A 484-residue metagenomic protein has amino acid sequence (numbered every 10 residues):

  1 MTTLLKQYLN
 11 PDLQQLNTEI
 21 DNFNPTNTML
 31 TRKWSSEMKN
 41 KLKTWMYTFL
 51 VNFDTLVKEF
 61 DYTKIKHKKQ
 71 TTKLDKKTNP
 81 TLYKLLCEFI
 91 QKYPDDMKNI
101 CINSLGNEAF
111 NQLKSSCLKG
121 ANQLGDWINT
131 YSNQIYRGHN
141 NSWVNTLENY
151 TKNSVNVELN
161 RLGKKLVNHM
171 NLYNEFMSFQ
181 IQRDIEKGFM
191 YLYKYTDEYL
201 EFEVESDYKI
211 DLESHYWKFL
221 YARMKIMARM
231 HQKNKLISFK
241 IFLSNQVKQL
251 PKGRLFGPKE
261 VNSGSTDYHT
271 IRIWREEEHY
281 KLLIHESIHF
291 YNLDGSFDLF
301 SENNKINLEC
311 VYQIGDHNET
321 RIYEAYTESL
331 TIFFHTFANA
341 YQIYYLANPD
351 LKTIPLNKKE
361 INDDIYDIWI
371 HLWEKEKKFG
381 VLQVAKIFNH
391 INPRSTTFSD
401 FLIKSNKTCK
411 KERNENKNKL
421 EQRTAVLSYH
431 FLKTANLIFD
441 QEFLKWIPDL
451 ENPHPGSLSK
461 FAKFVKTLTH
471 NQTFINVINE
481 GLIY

Functional and structural regions predicted by a protein language model:
T2-K187, K194-S206, N348-Y484: Long, compositionally biased intrinsically disordered regions
L118, W127, W143, E158-Y268 (+1 more regions): Auxiliary, metal-adjacent structural segments of Zn-dependent hydrolase domains
I226, K233, N245, H289 (+5 more regions): Short amphipathic alpha-helical interaction elements and helix-loop-helix interfaces that mediate dimerization
N234-S238, F290, D294, D298-K305 (+7 more regions): Short, flexible/disordered secondary-structure transition segments
H269, Y312-D316, Y366: Generic, low-specificity signal for short hydrophobic/alpha-helical stretches with a mild N-terminal bias, encompassing
R275-E277, K281, F290-E328: Post-HEXXH active-site segment of zinc metalloproteases
E286: Walker B catalytic acidic pair
E324-N339: An active-site-proximal "capping" alpha-helix that borders the catalytic cofactor pocket
